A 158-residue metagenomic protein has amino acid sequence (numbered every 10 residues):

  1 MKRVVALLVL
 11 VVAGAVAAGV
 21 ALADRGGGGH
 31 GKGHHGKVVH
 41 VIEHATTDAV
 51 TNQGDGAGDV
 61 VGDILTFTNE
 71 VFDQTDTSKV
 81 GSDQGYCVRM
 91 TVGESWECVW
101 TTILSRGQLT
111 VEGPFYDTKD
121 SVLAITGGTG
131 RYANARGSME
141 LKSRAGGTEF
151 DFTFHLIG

Functional and structural regions predicted by a protein language model:
M1-A6: Bacterial N-terminal signal peptides that target proteins for export
L7-V16: Bacterial N-terminal signal peptides
V16-L22: Sec/Tat signal peptide C-region and signal peptidase I cleavage site
D24-G158: Beta-strand-enriched cores of mature, soluble protein domains
